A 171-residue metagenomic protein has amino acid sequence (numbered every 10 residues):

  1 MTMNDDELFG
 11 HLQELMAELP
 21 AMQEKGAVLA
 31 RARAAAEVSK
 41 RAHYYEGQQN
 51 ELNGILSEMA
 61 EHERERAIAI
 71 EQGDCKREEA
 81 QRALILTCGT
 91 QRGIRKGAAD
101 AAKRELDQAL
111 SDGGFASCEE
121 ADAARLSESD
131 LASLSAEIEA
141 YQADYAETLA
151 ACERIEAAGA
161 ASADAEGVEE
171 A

Functional and structural regions predicted by a protein language model:
M1-A171: Extended, charged heptad-repeat coiled-coil rod domains that mediate dimerization and scaffolding in large chromosome
